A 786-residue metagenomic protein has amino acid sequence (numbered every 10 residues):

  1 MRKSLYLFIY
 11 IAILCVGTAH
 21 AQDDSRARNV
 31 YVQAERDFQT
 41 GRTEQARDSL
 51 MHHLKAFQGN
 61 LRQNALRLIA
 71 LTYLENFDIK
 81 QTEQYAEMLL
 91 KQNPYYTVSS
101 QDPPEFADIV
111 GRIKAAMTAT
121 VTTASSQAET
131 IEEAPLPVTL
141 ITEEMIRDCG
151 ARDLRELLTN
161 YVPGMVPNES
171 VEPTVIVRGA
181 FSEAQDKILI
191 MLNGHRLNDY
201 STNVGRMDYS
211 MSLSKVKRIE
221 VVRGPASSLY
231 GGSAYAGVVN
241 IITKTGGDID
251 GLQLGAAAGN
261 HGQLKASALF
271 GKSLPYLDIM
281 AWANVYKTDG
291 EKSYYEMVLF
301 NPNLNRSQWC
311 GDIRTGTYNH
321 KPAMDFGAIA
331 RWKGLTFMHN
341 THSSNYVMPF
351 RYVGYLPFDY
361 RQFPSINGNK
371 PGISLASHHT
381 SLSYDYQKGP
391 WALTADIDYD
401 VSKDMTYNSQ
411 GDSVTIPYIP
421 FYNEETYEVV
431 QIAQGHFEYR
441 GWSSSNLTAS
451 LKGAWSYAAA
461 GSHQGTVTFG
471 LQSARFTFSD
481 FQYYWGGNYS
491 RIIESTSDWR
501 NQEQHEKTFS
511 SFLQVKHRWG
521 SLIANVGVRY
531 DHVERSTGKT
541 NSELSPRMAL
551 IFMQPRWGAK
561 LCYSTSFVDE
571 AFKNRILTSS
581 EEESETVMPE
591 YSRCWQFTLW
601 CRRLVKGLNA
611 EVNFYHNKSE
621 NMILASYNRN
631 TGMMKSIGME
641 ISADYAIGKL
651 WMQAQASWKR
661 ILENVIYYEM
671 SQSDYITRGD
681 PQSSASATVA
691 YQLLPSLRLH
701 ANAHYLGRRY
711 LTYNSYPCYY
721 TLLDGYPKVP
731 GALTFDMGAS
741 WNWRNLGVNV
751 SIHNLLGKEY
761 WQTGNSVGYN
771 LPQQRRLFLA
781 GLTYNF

Functional and structural regions predicted by a protein language model:
A107-R147: Short, acidic, small-residue-rich periplasmic hinge/interaction motif at the N-terminus of Gram-negative outer-membrane
T123, V138, R155-H195: Extracytoplasmic beta-strand/coil segments of soluble accessory domains associated with Gram-negative outer-membrane
H195-R223: Short acidic/polar hinge/loop motifs at secondary-structure boundaries that mediate gating or recognition
V238, T243-S273, A281-A283, M588: Short strand-turn segments of transmembrane beta-barrel domains in outer membranes, especially the first one or two
D248, A257, S273-I366: Periplasmic-side early beta-strands and strand-to-turn transitions of outer-membrane beta-barrels
R331-N345, I373-G538, E611-V612, A643-A646 (+1 more regions): Face-selective signature of the C-terminal outer-membrane beta-barrel domain
Y352, Y484-R491, E534, L550-F597 (+6 more regions): Surface-exposed extracellular loop regions of Gram-negative outer-membrane beta-barrel proteins, predominantly
R518-A524, F614-S619, R629-S715, L756 (+1 more regions): Gram-negative outer-membrane beta-barrel transporters
